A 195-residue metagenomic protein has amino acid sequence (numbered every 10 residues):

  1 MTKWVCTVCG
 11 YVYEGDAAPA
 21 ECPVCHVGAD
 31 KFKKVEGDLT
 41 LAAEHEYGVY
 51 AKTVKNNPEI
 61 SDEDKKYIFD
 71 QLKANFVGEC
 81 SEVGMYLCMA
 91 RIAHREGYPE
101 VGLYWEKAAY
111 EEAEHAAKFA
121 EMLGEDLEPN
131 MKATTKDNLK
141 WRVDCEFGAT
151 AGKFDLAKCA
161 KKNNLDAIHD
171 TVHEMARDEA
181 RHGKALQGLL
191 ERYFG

Functional and structural regions predicted by a protein language model:
T2-G195: Non-heme di-metal
